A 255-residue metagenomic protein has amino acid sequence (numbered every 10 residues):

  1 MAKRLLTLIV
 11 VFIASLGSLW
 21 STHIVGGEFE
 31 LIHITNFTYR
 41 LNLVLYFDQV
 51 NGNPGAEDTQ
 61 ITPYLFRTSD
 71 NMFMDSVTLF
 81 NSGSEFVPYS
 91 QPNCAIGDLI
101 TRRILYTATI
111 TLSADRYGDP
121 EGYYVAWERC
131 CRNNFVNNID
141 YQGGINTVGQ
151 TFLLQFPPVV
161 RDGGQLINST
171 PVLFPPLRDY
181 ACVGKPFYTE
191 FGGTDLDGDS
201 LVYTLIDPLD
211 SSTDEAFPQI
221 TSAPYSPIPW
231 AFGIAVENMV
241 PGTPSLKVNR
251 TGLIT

Functional and structural regions predicted by a protein language model:
M1-V25: Bacterial Sec-dependent N-terminal signal peptides
W20-T255: Long, compositionally biased, intrinsically disordered segments
